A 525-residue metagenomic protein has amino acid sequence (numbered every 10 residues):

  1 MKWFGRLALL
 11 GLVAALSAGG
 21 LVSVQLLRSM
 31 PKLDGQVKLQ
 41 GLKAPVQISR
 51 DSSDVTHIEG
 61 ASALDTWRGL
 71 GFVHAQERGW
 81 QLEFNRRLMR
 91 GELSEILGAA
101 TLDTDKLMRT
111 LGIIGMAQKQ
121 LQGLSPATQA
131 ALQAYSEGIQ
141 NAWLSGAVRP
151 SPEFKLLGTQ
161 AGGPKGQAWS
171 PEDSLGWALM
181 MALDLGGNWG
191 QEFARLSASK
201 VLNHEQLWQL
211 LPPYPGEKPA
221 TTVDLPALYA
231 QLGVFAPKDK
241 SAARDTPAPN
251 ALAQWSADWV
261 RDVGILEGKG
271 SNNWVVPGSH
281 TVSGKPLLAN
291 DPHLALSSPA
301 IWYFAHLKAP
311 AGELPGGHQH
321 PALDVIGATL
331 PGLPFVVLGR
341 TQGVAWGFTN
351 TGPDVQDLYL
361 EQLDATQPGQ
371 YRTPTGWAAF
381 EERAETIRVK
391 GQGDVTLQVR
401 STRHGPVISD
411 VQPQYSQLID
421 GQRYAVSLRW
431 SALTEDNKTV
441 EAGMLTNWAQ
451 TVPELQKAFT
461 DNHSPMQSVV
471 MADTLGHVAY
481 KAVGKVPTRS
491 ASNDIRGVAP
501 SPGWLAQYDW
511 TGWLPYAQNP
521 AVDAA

Functional and structural regions predicted by a protein language model:
M1-L16: N-terminal Sec-pathway targeting helices
R6, G19-L287, P292, S298 (+2 more regions): Substrate-recognition/specificity elements adjacent to catalytic centers across diverse enzyme folds
V46-I48, T439-D461: Alpha/propeptide regions of enzymes that mature by internal proteolysis
H57-E59, V275, L287-A289, V336-G339 (+3 more regions): Structural recognition of the beta-strand scaffold that forms the well-ordered cores of secreted hydrolase catalytic
I58-E59, W67-R68, W177-L179, G284-K285 (+10 more regions): Short helix/loop capping segments that flank catalytic or ligand/cofactor-binding pockets
L232, Q417-E441, T446, S490: Conserved, charged catalytic cores of large soluble enzymes
A311-R400, T446-W448, W504: Compact, glycine/acidic-enriched structural inserts
I408-S409, Y415-Q417, Y424, S464-A525: Hydrophobic alpha-helical segments
